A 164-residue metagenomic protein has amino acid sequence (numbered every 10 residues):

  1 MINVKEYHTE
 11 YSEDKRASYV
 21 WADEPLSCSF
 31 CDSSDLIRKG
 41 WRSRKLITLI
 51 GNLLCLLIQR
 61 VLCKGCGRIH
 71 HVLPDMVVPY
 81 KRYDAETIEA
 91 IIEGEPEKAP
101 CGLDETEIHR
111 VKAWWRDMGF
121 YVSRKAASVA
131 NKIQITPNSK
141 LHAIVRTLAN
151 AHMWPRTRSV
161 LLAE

Functional and structural regions predicted by a protein language model:
M1-M76: Short, conserved DNA-binding cores of transcription-related domains
G67-A163: Short, positively charged, Gly/Tyr-enriched micro-motifs that form contact patches at catalytic or ligand/partner
